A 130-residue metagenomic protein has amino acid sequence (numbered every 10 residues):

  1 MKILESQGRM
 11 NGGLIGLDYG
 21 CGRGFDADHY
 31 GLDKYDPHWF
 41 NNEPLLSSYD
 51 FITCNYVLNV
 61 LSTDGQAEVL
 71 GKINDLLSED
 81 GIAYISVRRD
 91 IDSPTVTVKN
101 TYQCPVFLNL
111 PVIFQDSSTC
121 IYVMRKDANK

Functional and structural regions predicted by a protein language model:
M1-S47, D64-E68, K72, I82-K130: Class I (Rossmann-like) S-adenosyl-L-methionine-dependent methyltransferase catalytic domain, capturing the SAM-binding
T53: A conserved beta-strand element that flanks and buttresses the S-adenosyl-L-methionine
Y56-V57: Hydrophobic adenine-recognition pocket in adenosine-nucleotide-binding enzymes
L61-S62, L77-E79: Helix-to-beta-strand junctions that scaffold the AdoMet/dcAdoMet cofactor pocket in Class I SAM-dependent enzymes
